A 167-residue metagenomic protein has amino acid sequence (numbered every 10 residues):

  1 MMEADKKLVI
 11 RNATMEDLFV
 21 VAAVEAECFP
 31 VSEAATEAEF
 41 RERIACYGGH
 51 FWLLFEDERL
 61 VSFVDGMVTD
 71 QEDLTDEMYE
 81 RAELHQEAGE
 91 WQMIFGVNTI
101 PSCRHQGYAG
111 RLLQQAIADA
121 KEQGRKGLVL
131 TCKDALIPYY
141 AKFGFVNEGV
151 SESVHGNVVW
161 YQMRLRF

Functional and structural regions predicted by a protein language model:
K7-V21: A short beta-loop-alpha structural element at the N-terminal edge of CoA-dependent acyl/N-acetyltransferase catalytic
A13, V97-T99: Hydrophobic adenine-recognition pocket in adenosine-nucleotide-binding enzymes
V31-D57, F63-L84: Active-site rim helix/loop that mediates acceptor-substrate recognition in acyltransferases
F63-V97, R104, V154-V159: Conserved acyl-donor/pantetheine-binding loop and adjacent beta-alpha core of acyl/acetyltransferases and related
T69-Q71, T131, A141, V146-Q162: Conserved catalytic-core motifs of GNAT/GCN5-like acyltransferases
I100, K133: Residue-level recognition of the GNAT/N-acetyltransferase active site
C103-Q115: Conserved acetyl-CoA pyrophosphate-binding loop and the N-cap/start of the following alpha-helix in GNAT-like
L113, A120-C132: Conserved GNAT acetyl-CoA-binding A-motif
